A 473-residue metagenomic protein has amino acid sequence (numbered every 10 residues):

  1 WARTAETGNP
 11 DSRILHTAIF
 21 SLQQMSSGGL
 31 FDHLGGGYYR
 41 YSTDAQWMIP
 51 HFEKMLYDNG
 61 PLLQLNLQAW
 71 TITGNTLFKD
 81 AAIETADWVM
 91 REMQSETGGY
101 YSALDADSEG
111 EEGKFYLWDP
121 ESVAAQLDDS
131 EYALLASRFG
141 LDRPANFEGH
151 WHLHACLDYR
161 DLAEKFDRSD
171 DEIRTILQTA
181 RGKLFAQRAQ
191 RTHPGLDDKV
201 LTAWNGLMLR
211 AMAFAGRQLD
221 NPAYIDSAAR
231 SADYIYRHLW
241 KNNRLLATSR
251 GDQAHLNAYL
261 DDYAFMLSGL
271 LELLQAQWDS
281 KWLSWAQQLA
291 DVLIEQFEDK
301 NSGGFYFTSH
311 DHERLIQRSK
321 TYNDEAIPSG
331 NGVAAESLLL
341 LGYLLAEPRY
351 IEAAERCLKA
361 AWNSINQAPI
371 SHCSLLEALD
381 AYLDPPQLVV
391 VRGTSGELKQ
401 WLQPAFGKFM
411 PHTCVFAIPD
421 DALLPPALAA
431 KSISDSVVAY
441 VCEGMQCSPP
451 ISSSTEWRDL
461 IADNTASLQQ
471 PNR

Functional and structural regions predicted by a protein language model:
W1-R473: Glycan-recognition and catalytic cores of secretory/periplasmic carbohydrate-active enzymes
